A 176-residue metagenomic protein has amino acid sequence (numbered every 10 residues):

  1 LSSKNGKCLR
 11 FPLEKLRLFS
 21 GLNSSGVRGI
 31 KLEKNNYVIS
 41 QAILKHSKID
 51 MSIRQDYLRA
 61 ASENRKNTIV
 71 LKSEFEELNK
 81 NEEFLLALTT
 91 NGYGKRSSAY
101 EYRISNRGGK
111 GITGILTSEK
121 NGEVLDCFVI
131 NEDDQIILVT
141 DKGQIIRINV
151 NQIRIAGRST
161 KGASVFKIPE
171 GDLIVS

Functional and structural regions predicted by a protein language model:
L1-S176: C-terminal interaction appendages of subunits in large macromolecular complexes
